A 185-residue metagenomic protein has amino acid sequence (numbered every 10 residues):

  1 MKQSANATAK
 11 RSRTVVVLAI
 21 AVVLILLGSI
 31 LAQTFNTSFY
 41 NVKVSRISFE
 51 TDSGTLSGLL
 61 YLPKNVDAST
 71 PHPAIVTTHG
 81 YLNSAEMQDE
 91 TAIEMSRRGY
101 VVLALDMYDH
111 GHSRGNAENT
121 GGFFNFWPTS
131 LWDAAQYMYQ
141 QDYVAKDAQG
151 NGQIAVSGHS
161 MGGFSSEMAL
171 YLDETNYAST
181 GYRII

Functional and structural regions predicted by a protein language model:
I30-T70: N-terminal cap/lid segment of alpha/beta-hydrolase-fold proteins
S69-G80: Short beta-strand element of the alpha/beta-hydrolase
L82-I93, M107: The serine-hydrolase catalytic nucleophile loop
M87, G121-A145: Alpha/beta-hydrolase active-site loop
S96-R114: Conserved alpha/beta-hydrolase
V144-S160: Alpha/beta-hydrolase fold nucleophile elbow
G163-N176: Short glycine-enriched nucleophile-adjacent loop and the immediately C-terminal alpha-helix near the catalytic center
N176-I185: A conserved short beta-strand
